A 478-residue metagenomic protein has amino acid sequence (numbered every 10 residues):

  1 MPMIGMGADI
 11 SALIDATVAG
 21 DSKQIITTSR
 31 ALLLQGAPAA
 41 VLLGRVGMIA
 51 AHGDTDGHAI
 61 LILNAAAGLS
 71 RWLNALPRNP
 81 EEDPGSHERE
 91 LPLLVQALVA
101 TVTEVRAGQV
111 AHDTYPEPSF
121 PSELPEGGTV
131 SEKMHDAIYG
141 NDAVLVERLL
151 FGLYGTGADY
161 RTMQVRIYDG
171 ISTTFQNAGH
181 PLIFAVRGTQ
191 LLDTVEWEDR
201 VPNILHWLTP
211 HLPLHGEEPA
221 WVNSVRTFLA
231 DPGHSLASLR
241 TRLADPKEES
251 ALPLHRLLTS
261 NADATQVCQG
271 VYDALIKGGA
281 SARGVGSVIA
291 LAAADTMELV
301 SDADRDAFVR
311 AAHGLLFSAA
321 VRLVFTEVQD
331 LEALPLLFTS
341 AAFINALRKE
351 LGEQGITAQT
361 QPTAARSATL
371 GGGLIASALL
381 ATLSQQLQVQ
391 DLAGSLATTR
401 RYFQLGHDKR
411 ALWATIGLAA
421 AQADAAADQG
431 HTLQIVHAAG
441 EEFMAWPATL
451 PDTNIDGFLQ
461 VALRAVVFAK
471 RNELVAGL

Functional and structural regions predicted by a protein language model:
M1-L478: Mature, well-folded catalytic/scaffold domains that follow N-terminal targeting or propeptide regions
